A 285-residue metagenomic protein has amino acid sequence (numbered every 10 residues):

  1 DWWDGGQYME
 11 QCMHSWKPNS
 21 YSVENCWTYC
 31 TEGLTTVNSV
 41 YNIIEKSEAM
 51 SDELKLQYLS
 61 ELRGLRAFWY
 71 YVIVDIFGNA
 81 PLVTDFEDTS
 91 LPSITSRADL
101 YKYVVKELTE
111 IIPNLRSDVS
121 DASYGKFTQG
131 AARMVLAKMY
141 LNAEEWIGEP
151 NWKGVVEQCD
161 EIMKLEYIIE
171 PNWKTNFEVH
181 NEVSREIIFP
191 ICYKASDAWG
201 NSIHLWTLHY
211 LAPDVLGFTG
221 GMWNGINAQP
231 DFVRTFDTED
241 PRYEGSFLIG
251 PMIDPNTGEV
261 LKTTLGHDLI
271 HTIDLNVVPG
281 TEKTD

Functional and structural regions predicted by a protein language model:
D1-G6, Y101, L108-E110, N114 (+1 more regions): An aromatic- and glycine-enriched ligand-binding surface/loop that stacks and positions planar moieties
W3-F77, T89-K102, L108-A122, T284-D285: Conserved, well-structured interaction surfaces
V74-P81, V119, N142-E149: Short coil/turn linking the two alpha-helices of tandem helical-hairpin repeats
T84-E87: Outer-membrane beta-barrel translocator domains and adjoining extracellular loop/strand segments of Gram-negative
